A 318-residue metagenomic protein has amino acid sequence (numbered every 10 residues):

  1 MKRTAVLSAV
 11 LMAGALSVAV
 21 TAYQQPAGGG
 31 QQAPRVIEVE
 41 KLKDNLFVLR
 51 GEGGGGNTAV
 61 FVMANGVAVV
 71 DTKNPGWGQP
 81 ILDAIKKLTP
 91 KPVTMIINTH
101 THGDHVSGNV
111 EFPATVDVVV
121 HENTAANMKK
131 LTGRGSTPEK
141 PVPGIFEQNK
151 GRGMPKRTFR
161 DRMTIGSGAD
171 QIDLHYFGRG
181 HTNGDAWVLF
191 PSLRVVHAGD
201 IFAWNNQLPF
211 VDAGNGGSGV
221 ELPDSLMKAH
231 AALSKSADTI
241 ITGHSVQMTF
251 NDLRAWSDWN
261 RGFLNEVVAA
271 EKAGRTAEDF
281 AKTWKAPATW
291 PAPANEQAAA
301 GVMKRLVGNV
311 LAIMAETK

Functional and structural regions predicted by a protein language model:
M1-M12: Bacterial N-terminal signal peptides that target proteins for export
M12-G30, A231-S236, V246-K318: Accessory terminal helices/loops
Q24-L46: Short N-terminal segments immediately surrounding and downstream of signal-peptide cleavage
E40-A84, A186-F190, R194-D200: Conserved beta-strand hairpin/beta-sheet module of binuclear metal-dependent hydrolase folds, prominently
K41, D83-G166, N183: Active-site HxH/HxHxD metal-binding segment of metal-dependent hydrolases
N45, F61, D71, I85 (+10 more regions): Divalent metal-coordination and catalytic microenvironments
T58, G78-L82, N109, E139 (+7 more regions): Extracytoplasmic/secreted envelope proteins and their assembly/folding machinery, especially bacterial periplasmic
G66-A68, N74-G76, T164, Q171-G262: Metallo-beta-lactamase
